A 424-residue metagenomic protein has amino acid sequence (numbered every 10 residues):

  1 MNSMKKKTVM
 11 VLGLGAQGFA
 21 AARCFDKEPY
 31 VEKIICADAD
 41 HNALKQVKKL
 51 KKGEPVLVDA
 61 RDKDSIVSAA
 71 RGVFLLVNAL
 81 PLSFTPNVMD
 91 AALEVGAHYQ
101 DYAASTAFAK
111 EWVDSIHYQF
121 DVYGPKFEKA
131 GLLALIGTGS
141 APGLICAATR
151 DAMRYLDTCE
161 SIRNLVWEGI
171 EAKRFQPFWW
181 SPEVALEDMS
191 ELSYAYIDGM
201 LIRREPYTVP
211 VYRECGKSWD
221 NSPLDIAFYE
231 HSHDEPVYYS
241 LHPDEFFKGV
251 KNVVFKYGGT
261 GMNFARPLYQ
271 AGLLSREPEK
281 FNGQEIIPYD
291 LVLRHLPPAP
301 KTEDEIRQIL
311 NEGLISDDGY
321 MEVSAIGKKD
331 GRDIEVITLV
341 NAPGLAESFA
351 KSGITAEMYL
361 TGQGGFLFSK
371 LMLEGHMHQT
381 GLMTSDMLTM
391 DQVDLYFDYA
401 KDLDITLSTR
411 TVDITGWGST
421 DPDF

Functional and structural regions predicted by a protein language model:
V9-G13: Conserved N-terminal Rossmann-fold NAD(P)-binding element of oxidoreductases
Q17: Hydrophobic/small residue at the entry helix of a nucleotide-binding pocket
A39-A43: Helix N-cap at the beta1-alpha1 junction of Rossmann-like dinucleotide-binding domains, i.e., the first residues
K51-D62: Rossmann-fold cofactor-recognition segment
A60-G72: Conserved Rossmann-fold cofactor-binding substructure of NAD(P)-dependent oxidoreductases
D64-S65, L75-E94: Beta-loop-alpha module in the N-terminal Rossmann-like domain of NAD(P)-dependent dehydrogenases, especially those
A103-L132: Rossmann-fold NAD(P)-binding glycine/threonine-rich loop
R154-F424: C-terminal catalytic/substrate-binding lobe primarily of soluble NAD(P)-dependent oxidoreductases
